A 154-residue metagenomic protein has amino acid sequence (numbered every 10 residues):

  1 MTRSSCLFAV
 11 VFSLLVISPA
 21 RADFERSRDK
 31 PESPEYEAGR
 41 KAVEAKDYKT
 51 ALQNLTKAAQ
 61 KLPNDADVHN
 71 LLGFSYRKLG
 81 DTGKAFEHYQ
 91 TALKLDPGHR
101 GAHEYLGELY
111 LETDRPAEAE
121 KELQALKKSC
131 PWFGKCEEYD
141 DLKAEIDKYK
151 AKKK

Functional and structural regions predicted by a protein language model:
E25-E32, E120-K154: Terminal, low-structured helical/coil segments at or just beyond the last alpha-helical repeat
K30-K61, D65: Alpha-helical segment of the N-proximal tetratricopeptide repeat
L71, Y105, L142-E145: Canonical tetratricopeptide repeat
